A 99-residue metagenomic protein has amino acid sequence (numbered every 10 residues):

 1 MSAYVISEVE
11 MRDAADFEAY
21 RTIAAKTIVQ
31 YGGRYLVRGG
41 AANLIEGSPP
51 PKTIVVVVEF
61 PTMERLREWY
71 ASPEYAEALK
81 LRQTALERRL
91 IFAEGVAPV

Functional and structural regions predicted by a protein language model:
M1-A71, E94-V99: Short S/T/G/P-rich N-terminal loop/turn motif that feeds into the first structured element of a domain
M63-I91: C-terminal structural segments of small proteins and small subunits
